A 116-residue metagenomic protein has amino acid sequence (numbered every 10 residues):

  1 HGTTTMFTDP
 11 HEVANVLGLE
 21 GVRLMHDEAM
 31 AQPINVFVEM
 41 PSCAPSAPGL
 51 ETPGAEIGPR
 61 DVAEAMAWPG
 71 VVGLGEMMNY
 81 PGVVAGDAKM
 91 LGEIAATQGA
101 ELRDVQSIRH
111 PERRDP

Functional and structural regions predicted by a protein language model:
H1-E101: Divalent-metal coordination cores built from histidine and acidic residues
G92, P111-P116: N-terminal active-site wall of soluble small-molecule enzyme domains
Q106-H110: Glycine-rich beta-to-alpha transition loops that act as phosphate-gripper elements at the mouths of alpha/beta enzyme
